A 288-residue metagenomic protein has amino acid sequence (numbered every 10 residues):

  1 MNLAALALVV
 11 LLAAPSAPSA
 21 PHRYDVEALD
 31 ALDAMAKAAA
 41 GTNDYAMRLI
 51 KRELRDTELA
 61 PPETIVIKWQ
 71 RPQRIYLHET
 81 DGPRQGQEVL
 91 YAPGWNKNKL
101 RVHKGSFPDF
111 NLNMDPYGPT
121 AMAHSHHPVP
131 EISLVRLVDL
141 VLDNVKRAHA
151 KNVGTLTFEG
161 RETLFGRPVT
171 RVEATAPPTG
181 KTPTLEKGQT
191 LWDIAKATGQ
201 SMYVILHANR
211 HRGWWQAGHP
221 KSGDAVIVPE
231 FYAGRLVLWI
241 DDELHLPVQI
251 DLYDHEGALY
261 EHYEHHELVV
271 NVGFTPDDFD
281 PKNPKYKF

Functional and structural regions predicted by a protein language model:
L6-L12: Hydrophobic helical h-region of N-terminal Sec-dependent signal peptides in bacterial secretory/periplasmic proteins
S19-D33, K37-N43, K51, L59 (+4 more regions): Flexible, processing/modification-adjacent segments and terminal tails in exported/periplasmic/extracellular proteins
M35, E63-K68, V89-L90, T157-E162 (+2 more regions): Hydrophobic/aromatic beta-strand elements that line small-molecule binding cavities or substrate pockets in beta-rich
R48-L54, E173-P178, Y253: Generic short beta-strand segments
K68-R71, A92-W95, Q189, A233-V248: A short, surface-exposed beta-strand/turn
L164-R167, G218, E230-L238, D242-F288: Acidic, serine/threonine-rich low-complexity disordered tracts
T175-M202, D224: Primarily a LysM-type cell-wall glycan-binding module
K196, S201-Y232: Extracellular LysM carbohydrate-binding repeats and other cell-envelope/extracellular binding modules
